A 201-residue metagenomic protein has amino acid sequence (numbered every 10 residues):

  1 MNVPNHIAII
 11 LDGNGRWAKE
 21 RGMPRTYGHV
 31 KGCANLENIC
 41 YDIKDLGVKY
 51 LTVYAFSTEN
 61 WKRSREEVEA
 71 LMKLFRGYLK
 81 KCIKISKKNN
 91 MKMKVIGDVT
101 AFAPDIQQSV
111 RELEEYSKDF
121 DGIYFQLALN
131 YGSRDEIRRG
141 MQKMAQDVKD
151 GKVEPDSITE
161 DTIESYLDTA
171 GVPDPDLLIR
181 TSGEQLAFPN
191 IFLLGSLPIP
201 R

Functional and structural regions predicted by a protein language model:
M1-R201: Flexible, compositionally biased loop and terminal segments
